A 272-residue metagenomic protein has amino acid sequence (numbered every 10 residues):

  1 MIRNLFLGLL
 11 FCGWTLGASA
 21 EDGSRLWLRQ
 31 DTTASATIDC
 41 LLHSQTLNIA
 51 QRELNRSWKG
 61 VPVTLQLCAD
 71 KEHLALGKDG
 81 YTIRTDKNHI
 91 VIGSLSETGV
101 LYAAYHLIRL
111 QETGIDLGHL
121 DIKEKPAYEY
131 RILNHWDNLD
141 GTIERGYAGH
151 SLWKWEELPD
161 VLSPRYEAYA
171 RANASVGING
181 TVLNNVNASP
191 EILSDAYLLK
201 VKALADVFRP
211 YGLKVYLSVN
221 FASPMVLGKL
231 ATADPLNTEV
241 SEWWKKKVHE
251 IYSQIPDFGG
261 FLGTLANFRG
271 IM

Functional and structural regions predicted by a protein language model:
N4-W14: Sec-dependent N-terminal signal peptides
L16-A20: Sec/Tat signal peptide C-region and signal peptidase I cleavage site
E21-S35: N-terminal pre-domain segments of enzymes
D22, T46-E53, K78-G80, T85-K245 (+3 more regions): Feature activates predominantly on carbohydrate-active enzymes
A34-W58: Short, charged N-terminal beta->alpha structural module
K59-D79, I90-G93: Short, well-ordered secondary-structure micro-motifs within conserved domains or adaptor modules
D70-K71, A188, N267-G270: Short, internal active-site loops enriched in acidic
